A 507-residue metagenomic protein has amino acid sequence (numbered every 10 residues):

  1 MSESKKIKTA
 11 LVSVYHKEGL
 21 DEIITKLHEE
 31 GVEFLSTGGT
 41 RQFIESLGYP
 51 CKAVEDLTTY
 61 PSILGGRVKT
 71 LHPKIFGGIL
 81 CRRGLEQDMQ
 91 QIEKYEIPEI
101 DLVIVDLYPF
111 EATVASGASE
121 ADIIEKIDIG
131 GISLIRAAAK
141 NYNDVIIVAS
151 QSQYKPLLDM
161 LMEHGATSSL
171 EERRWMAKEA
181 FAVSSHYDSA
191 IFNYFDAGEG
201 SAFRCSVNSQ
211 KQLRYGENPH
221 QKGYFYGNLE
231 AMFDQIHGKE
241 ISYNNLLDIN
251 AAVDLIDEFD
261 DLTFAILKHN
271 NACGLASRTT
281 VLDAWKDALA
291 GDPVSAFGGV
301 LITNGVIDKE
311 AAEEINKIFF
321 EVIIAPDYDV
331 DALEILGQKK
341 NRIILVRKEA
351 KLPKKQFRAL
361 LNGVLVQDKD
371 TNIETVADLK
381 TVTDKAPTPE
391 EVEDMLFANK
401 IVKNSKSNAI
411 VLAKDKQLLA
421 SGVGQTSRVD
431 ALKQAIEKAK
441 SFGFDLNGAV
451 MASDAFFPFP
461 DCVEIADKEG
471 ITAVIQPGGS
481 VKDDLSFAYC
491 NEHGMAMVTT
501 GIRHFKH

Functional and structural regions predicted by a protein language model:
M1-L57: N-terminal glycine-/serine-/threonine-rich phosphate-binding loop
G39-P109: Glycine-rich nucleotide/cofactor/substrate-binding loop typically near the N-terminus or early in the first domain
R83-I132, R136-A138, K380, D384-P389: Active-site/ligand-binding-proximal alpha/beta "capping" segment
S152-Y328, A332-E334, K339-K369, E391-A398 (+1 more regions): Active-site loops and adjacent core secondary-structure elements that bind or stabilize anionic groups
C273-P293, Q417-V463: Glycine- and Gly-Pro-enriched alpha-helical subdomains that act as flexible, kink-prone "lid/hinge" or packing modules
L301-I302, D308-K317, F442-D483: Cysteine/selenocysteine-centered motifs that mediate thiol-based redox chemistry or coordinate metal-sulfur cofactors
F320-A325, V330-I343, E464-H507: C-terminal binding/interaction regions
